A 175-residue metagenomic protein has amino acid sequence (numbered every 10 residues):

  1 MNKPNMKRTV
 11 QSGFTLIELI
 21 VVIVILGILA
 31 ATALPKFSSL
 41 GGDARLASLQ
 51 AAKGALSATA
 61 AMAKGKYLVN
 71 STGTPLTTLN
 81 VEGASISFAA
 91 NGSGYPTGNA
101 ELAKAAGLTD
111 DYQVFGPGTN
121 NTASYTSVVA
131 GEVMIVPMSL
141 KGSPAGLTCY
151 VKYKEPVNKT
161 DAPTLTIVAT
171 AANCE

Functional and structural regions predicted by a protein language model:
M1-S12: N-terminal leader/signal peptides at the extreme start of proteins
S12, L26, K53: Short glycine-rich loop/turn motifs that provide flexible caps or phosphate-binding loops at active sites
I20-P35: Alpha-helical hydrophobic helix detector
S38-S39: Outer-membrane beta-barrel proteins
G42-S71: Membrane-proximal N-terminal amphipathic helix
V69-E175: Periplasmic/extracellular, small/polar-rich flexible segments of pilin-like filament-forming proteins
